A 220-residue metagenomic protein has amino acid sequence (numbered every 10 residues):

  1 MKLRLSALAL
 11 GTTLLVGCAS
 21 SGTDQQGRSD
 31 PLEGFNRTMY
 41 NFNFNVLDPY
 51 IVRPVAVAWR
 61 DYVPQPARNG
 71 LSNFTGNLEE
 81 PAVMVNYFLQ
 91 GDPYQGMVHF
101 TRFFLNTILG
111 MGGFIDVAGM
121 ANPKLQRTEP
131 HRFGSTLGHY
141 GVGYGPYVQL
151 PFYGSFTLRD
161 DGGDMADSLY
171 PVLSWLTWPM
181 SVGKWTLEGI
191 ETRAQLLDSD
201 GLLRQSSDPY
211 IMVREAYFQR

Functional and structural regions predicted by a protein language model:
M1-L5: Positively charged n-region of N-terminal signal peptides that target proteins for export
S6-V16: Bacterial N-terminal signal peptides
V16-F35: Bacterial Sec signal peptide processing site at the extreme N-terminus
Q26, H131, S135-R220: A structured, mid-to-C-terminal "fold-capping" secondary-structure block
P31-Q65: Post-signal-peptide N-terminal segment of Sec-exported extracytoplasmic proteins
L71-F74: Beta-rich strand-turn-strand
N77-S155: Mid-length scaffold segments of soluble, non-membrane domains
